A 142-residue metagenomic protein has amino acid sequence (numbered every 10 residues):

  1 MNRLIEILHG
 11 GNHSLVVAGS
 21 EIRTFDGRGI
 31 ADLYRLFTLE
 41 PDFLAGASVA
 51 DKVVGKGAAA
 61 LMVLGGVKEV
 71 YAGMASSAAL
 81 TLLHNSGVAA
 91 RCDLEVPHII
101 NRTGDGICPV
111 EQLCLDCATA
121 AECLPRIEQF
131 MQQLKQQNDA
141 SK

Functional and structural regions predicted by a protein language model:
M1-G73, D93-V96, I100-L113: Conserved mixed alpha/beta catalytic, RNA-binding, or beta-rich assembly cores of soluble enzyme, regulatory
G65-K68, L80-K142: C-terminal binding/interaction regions
S76: Conserved SAM/SAH-binding beta-strand->alpha-helix loop
